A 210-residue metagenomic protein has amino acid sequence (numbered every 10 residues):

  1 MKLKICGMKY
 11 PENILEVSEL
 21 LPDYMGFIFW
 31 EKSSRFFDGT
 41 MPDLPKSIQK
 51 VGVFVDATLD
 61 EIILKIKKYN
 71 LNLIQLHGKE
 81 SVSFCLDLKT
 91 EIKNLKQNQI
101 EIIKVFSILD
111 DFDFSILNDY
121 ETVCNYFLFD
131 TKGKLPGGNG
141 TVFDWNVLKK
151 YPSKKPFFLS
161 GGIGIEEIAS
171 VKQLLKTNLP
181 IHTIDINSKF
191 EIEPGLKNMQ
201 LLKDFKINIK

Functional and structural regions predicted by a protein language model:
M1-K210: Conserved N-terminal beta1-alpha1 strand-loop-helix module at the mouth
